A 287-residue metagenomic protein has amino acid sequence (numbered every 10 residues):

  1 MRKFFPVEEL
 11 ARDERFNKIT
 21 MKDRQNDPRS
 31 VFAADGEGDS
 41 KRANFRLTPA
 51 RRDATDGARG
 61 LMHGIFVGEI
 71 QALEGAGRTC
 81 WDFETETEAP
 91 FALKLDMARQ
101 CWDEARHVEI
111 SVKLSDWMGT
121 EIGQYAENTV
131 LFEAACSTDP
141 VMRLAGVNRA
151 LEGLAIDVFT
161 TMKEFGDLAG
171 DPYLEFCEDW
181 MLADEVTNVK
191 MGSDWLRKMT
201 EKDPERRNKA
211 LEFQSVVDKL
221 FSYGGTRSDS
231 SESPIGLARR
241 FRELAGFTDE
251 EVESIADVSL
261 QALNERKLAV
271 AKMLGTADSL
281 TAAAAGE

Functional and structural regions predicted by a protein language model:
M1-E287: Non-heme di-metal
